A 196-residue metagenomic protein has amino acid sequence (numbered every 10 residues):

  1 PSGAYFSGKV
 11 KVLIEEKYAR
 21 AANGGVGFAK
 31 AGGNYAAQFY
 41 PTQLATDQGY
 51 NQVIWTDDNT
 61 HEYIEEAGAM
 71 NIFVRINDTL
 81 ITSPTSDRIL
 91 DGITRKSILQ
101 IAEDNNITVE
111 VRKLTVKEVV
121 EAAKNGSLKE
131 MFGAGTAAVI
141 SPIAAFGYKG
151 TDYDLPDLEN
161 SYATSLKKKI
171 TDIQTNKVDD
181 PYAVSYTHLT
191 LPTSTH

Functional and structural regions predicted by a protein language model:
P1, V10-I14, N71-V74, A144-F146: Short beta-strand elements
P1-G3, K17-A19, T60, T79 (+2 more regions): Short, glycine-/Ser/Thr-/acidic-enriched flexible segments
P1-G49, Y162-K169, Q174: Extended Lys/Arg-rich, glycine-bearing segments that form polyanion-binding/interaction patches within enzyme domains
A21-N23, T79-S83, G150: Short small-residue beta-strand/loop micro-motif enriched in glycine and branched aliphatics
K30-M131: Glycine-rich phosphate/ribose-binding loops and adjacent secondary-structure elements that form binding surfaces
E66, I72, S127-Y153: Conserved, well-ordered active-site substructure
A144-K169: A hydrophobic, small-residue-rich beta->alpha segment in the mid-to-C-terminal subdomain of diverse proteins
T187-T193: Conserved small/polar residues in nucleotide/adenosyl-binding loops
